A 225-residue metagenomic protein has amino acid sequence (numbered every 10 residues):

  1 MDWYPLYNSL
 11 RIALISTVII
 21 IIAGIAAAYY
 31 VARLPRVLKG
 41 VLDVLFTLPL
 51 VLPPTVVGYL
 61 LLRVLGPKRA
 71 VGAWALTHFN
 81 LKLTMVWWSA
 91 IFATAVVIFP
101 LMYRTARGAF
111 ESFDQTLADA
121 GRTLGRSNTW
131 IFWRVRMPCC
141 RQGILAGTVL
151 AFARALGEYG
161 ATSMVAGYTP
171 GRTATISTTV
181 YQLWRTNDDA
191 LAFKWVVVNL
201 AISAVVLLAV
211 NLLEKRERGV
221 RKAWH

Functional and structural regions predicted by a protein language model:
M1-Y4, V165-A204, L208: Interhelical loop and adjacent transmembrane-helix boundary motif in polytopic membrane transport permeases
D2-V31, L50: Transmembrane alpha-helix signature in integral membrane proteins
V18, Y103-A106, F110, D114 (+2 more regions): Transmembrane alpha-helices
A23, L45-P54, N80-R107, P138-Q142 (+2 more regions): Faces of alpha-helical transmembrane segments in polytopic inner-membrane proteins
A27-L61, A118, W224-H225: Cytoplasmic-entry segments and transmembrane alpha-helices of multi-pass inner-membrane transporters
G58-A95, A166-T169: Membrane-interfacial helix termini and adjacent extracytoplasmic/periplasmic loops of multi-pass transporters
Y59, P67, I144-Q182: Non-cytoplasmic
P100, R104-A118, R122, F193-H225: C-terminal transmembrane helix and the adjacent membrane-cytosol boundary/short C-terminal tail of inner/organellar
